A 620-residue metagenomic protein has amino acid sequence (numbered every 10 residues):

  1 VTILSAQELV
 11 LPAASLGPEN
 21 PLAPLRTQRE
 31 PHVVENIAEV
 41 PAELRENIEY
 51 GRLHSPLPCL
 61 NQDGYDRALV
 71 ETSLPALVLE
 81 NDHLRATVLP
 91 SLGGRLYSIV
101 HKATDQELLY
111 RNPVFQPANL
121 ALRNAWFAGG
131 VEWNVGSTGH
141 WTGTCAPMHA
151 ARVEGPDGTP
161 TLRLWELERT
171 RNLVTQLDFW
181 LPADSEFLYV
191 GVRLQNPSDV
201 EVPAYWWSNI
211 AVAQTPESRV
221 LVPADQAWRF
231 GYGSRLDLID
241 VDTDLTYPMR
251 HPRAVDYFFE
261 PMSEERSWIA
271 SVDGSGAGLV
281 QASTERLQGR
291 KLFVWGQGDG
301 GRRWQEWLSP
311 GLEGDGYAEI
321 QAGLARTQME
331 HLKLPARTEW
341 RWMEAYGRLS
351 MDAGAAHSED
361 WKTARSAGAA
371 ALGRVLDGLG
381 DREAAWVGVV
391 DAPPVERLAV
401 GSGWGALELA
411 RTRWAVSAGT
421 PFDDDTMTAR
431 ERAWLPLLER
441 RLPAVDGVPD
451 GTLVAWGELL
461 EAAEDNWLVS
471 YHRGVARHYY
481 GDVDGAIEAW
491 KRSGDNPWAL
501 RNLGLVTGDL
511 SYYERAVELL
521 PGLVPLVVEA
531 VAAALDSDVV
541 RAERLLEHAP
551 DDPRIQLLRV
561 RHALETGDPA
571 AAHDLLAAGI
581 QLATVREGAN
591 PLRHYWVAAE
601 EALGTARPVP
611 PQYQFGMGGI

Functional and structural regions predicted by a protein language model:
T2-E43, L77-E80, S91, S98 (+6 more regions): A contiguous, surface-exposed recognition patch within enzymatic or periplasmic domains that forms
E39-E80, V131-F187, P216, G300-E330: Extended, loop-rich substrate-binding clefts of extracytoplasmic carbohydrate-active enzymes
D66, E80, A86-T104, L164-T215 (+2 more regions): Acidic, contiguous internal or C-terminal segments within carbohydrate-active enzymes that form a structured patch used
L77-D82, V88, A150, V192 (+1 more regions): Short Pro-Gly-centered flexible turn/kink motifs
H472, N502, V527-E529, L558 (+1 more regions): "A position-specific structural signal for the A-helix of alpha-solenoid helical repeats
V475, L505, A530-A532, R561: Residue-level recognition of tetratricopeptide repeat
